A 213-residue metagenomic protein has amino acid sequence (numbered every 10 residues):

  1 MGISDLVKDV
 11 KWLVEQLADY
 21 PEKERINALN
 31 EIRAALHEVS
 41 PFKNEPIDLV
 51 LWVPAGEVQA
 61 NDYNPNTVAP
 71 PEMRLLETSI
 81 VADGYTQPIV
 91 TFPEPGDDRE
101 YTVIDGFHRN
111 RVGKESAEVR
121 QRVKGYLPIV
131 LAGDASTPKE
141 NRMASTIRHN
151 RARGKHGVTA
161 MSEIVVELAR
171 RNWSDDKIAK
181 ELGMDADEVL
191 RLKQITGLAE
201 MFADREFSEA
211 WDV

Functional and structural regions predicted by a protein language model:
M1-V53: N-terminal leader/domain-start detector
P41-P46, V50, N66-T102: Short alpha-helix boundary/capping and kink motifs at helix termini
P54-P65: Short domain-edge segments at the starts or junctions of modular domains/repeats that frequently include the first
A55, F92, V130-D134: Conserved beta-strand termini and adjacent loop/short-helix elements that scaffold enzyme active sites in alpha/beta
N64-E77, V81-D83, Q87, R111-L198 (+2 more regions): Amphipathic, charge-rich alpha-helical segments that serve as recognition/docking helices
D97, N110-R111: Glycine-rich nucleotide phosphate-binding loop and flanking beta-alpha elements of Rossmann-like dinucleotide-binding
G106: Short, conserved phosphate/pyrophosphate- and ester-handling motifs at nucleotide-, phospho-/glycolipid
